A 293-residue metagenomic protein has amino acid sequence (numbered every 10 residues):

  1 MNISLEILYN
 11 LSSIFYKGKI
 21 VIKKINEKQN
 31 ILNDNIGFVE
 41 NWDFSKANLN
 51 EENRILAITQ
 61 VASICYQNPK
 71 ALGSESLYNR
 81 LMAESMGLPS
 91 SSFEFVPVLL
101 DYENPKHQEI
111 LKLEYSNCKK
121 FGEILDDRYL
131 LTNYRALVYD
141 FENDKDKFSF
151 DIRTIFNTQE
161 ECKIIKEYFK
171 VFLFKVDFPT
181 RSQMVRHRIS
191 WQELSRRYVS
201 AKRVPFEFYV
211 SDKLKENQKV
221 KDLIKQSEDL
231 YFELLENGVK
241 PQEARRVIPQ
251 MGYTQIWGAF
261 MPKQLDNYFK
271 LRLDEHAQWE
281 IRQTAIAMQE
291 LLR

Functional and structural regions predicted by a protein language model:
N2-R293: Family-specific signature for flavin-dependent thymidylate synthase
